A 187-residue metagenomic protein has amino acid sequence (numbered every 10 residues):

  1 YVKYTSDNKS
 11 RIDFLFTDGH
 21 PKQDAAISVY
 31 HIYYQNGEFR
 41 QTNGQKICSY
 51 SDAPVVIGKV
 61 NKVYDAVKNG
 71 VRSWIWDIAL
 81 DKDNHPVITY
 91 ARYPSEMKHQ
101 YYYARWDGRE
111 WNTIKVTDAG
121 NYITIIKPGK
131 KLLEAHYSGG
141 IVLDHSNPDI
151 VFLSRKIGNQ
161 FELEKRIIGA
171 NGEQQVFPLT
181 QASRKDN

Functional and structural regions predicted by a protein language model:
Y1-N187: Extracellular, repeat-based ectodomains that mediate carbohydrate processing or recognition
